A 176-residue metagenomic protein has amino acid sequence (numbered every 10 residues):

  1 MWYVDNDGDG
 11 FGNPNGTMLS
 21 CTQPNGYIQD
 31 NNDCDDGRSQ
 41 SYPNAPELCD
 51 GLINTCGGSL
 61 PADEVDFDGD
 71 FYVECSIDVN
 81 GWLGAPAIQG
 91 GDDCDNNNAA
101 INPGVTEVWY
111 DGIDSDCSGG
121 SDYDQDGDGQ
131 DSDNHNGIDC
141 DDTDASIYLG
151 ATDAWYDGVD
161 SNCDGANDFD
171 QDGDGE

Functional and structural regions predicted by a protein language model:
M1-E176: Membrane-associated feature with strongest affinity for ZDHHC
